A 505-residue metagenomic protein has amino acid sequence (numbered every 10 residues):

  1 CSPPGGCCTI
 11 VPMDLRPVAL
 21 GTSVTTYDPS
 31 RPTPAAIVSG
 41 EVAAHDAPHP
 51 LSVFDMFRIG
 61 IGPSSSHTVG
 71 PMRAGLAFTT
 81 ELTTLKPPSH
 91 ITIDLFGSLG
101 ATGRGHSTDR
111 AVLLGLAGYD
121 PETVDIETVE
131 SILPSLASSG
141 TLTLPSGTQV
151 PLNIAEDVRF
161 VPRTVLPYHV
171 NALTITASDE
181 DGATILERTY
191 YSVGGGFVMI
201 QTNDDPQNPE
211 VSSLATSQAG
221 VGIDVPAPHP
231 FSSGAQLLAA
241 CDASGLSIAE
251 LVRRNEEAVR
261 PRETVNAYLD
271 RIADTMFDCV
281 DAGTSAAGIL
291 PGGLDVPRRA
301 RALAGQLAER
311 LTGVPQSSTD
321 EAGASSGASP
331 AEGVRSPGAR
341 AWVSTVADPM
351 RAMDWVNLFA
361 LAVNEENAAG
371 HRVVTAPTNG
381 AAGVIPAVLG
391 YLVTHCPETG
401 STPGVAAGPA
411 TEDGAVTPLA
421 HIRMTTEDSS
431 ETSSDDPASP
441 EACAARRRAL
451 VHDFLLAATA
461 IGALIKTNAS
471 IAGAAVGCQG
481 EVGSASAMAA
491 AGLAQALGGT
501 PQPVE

Functional and structural regions predicted by a protein language model:
A19-S39, Q316-P337, E398-A445: Intrinsically disordered, low-complexity terminal tails and inter-domain linkers enriched for S/T/G/P/D/E
F57-A77, A368-V388, V476-A487: Conserved phosphate/anionic-ligand binding catalytic regions in large, soluble enzymes, centered on
S66-T83, P386-E398, A490-G498: Alpha-helical support elements that line or immediately flank enzyme active sites and cofactor-binding pockets
K86-G97, G404, I422, S439-A460 (+1 more regions): Beta-strand segments within the central parallel beta-sheet cores of soluble alpha/beta enzyme folds
P121-G323, G327-W342, W355: C-terminal regulatory domains involved in ligand/effector binding and gene-expression control
R262-G400, C443-G473, G477: Accessory "access/gating" subregions that flank catalytic or transport cores
A445-R446, I465-E505: Hydrophobic alpha-helical bundle architecture
